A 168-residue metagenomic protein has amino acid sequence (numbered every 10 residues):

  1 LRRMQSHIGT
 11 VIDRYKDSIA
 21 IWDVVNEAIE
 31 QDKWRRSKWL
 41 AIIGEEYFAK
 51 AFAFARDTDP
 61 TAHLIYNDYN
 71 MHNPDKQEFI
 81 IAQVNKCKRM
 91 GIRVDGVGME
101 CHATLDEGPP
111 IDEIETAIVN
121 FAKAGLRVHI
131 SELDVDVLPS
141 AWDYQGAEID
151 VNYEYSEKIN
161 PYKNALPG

Functional and structural regions predicted by a protein language model:
L1, A82-Q83, G146-I149: Short, hinge-like loop/turn segments at secondary-structure boundaries
L1-A62, D68-I81, E107-T116: Active-site cleft segment of glycoside hydrolase catalytic domains centered on the general acid/base Glu
D57, H63-L64, R89, R93-G168: Substrate-binding and catalytic surfaces of secreted/luminal carbohydrate-active proteins
I81-G91: Short, composition-biased local secondary-structure segments
